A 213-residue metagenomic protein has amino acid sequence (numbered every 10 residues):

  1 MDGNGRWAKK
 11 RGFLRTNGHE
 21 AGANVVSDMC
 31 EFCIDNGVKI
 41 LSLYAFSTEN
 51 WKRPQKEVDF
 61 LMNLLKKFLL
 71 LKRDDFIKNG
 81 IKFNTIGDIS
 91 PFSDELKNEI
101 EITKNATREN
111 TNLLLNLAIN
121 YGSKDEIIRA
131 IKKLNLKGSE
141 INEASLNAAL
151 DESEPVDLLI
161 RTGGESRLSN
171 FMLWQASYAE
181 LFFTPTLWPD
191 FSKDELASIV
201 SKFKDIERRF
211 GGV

Functional and structural regions predicted by a protein language model:
M1-V213: Flexible, compositionally biased loop and terminal segments
